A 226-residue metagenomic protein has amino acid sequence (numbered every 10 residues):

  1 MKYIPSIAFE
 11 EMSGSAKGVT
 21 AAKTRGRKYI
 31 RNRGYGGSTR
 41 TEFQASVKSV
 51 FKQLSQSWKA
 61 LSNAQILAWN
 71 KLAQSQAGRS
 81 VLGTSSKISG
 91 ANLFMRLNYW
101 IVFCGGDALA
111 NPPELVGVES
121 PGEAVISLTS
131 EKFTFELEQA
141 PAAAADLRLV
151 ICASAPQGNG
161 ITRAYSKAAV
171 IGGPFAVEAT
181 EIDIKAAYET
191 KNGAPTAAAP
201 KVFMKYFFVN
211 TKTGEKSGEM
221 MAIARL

Functional and structural regions predicted by a protein language model:
M1-S120: Long, polar/Ser/Thr-enriched low-complexity segments that form simple helices or flexible linkers at protein ends
Q74-L226: Charged linear interaction tracts used for macromolecular binding and regulation
